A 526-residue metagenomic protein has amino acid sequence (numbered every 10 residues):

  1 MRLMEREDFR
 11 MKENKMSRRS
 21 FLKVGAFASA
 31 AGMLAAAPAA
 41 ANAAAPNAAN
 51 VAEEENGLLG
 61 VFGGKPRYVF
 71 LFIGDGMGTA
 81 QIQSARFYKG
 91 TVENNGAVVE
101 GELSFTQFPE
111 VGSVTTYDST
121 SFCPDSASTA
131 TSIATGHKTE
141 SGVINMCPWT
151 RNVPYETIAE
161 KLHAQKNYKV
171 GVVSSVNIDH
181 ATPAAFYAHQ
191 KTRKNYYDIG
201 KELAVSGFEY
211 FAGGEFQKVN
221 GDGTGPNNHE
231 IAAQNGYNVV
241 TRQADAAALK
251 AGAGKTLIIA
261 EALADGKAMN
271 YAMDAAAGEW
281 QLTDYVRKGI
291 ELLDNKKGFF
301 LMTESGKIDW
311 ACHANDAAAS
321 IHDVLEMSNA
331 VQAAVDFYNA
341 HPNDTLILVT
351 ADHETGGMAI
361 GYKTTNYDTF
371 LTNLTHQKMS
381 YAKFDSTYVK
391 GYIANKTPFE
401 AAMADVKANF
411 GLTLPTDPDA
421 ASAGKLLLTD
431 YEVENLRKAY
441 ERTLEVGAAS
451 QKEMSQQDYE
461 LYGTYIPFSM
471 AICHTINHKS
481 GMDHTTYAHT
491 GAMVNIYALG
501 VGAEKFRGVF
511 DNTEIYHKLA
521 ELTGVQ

Functional and structural regions predicted by a protein language model:
M1-S20, V24-A36, N42-A43: N-terminal secretory signal peptides
A36-R67: C-terminal segment of N-terminal export signals and the immediately downstream linker at the start of the mature
K65-Q81, R86, T150-Q165: Active-site-adjacent structural elements in enzyme catalytic domains
P66-Y68, M77-Q83, F87-T131, H180-Q526: A post-motif C-terminal structural segment
L71-F72, V172, V349: Structural beta-sheet core signal
A134: Residues forming anionic-ligand binding surfaces in small-molecule and nucleic-acid pockets of primarily soluble enzymes
H137-K201: Extracytoplasmic mature domains of secreted/periplasmic and thylakoid-lumen proteins
